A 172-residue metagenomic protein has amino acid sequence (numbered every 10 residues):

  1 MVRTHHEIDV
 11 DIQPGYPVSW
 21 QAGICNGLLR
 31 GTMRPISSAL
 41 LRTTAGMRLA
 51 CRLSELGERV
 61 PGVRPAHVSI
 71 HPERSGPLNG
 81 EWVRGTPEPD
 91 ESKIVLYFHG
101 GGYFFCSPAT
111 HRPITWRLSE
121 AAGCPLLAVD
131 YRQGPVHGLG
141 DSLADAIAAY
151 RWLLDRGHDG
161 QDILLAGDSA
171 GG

Functional and structural regions predicted by a protein language model:
M1-G85: A glycine/proline-hinged amphipathic helix-loop "lid/cap" segment that gates access to hydrophobic ligand pockets
R74, E88-D90, G157: Short, flexible hinge/linker loops that cap or flank conserved catalytic cores
G80, L96, L118, V129-D130 (+1 more regions): Short strand-loop-helix active-site module centered on a catalytic nucleophile
E91-G102: Short beta-strand element of the alpha/beta-hydrolase
G102-F105, T110, L126, W152: Serine-hydrolase catalytic-loop signature spanning alpha/beta hydrolases and amidase-signature enzymes
Y103-F105, R132-V136: Short strand->helix junction
A109-A128: Short amphipathic alpha-helix adjacent to the substrate-entry channel of hydrolases
